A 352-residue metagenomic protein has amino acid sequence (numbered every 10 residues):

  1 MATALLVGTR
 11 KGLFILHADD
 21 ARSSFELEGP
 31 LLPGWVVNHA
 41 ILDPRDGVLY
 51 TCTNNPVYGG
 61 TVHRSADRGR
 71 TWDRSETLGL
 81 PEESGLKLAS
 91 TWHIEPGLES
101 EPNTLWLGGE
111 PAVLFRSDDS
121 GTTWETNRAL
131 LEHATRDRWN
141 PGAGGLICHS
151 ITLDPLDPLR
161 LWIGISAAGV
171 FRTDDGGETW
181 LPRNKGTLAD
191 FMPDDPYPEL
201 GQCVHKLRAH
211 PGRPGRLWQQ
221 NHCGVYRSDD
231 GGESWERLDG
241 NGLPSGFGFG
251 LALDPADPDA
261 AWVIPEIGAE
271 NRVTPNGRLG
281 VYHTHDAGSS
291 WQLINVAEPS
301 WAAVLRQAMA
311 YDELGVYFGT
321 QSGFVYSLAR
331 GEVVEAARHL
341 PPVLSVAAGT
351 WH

Functional and structural regions predicted by a protein language model:
M1-H352: Extracellular glycan-interacting surfaces
